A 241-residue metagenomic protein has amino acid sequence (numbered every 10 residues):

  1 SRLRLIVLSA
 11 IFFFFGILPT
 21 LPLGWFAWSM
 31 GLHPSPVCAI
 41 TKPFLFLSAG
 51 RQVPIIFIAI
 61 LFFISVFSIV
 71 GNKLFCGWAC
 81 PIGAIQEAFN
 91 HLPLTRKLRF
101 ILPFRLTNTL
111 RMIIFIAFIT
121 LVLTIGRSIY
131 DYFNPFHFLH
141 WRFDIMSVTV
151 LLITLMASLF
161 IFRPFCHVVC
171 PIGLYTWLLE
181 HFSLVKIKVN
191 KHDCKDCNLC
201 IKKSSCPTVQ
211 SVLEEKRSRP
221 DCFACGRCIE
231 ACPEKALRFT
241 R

Functional and structural regions predicted by a protein language model:
S1-V212, P220-D221, G226-R241: Non-ligating segments of multi-cofactor redox enzymes
E215: Functional cation/ligand-contacting sites centered on basic and imidazole/sulfhydryl donors
